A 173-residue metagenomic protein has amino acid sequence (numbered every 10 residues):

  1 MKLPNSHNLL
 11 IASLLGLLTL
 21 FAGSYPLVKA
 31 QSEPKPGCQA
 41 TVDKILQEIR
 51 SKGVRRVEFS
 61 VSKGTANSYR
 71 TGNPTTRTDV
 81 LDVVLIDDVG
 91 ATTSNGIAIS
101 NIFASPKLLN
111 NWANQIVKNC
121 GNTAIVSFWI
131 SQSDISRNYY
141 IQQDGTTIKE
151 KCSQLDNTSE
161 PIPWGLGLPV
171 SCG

Functional and structural regions predicted by a protein language model:
K2-L14: Bacterial N-terminal signal peptides that target proteins for export
L10, Q31-C38, A98, I102-S105: Intrinsic-disorder-associated interaction segments
A12-A22: Bacterial N-terminal signal peptides
Y25-N67: N-terminal leader/targeting segments
K29-E33, Q115, T147, G167: Disulfide-bonded cysteine motifs in exported proteins
R50-G96, C120-G173: Polar/charged, Gly/Pro-rich intrinsically disordered segments
I97-N122: Short, non-transmembrane amphipathic alpha-helical segments
